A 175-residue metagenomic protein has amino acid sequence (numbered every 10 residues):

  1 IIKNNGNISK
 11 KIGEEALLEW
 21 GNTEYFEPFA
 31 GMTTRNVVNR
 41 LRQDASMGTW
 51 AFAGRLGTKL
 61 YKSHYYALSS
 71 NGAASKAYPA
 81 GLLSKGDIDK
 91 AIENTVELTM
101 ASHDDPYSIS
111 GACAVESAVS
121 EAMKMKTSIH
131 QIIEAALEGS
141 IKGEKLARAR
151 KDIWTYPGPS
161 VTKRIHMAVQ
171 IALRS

Functional and structural regions predicted by a protein language model:
I1-S175: Structured, active/binding-site neighborhoods that engage oxygen-rich ligands
